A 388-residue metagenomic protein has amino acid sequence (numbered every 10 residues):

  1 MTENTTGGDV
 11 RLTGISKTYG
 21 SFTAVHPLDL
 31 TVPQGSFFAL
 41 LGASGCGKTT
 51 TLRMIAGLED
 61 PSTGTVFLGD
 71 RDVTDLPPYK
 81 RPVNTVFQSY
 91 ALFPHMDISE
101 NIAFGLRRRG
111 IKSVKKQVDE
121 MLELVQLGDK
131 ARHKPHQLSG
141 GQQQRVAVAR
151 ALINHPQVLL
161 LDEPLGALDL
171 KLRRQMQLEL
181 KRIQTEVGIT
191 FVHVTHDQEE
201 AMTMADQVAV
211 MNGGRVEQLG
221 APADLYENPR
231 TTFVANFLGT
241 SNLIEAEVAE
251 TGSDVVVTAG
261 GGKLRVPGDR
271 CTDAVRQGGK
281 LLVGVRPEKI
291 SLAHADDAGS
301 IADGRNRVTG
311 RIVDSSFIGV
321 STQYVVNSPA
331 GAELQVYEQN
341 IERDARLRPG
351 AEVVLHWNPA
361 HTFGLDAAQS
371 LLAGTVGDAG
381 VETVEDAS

Functional and structural regions predicted by a protein language model:
R11, T31, F67, V354-H356: ABC ATPase nucleotide-binding domain
L28-A39: Pre-Walker A (P-loop) beta-loop-beta motif of ABC nucleotide-binding domains
F37, P78-N236: ABC ATPase nucleotide-binding domains
L41-A43: The feature captures the beta-strand-to-loop junction immediately N-terminal to the Walker
A56: Helix-to-loop junction immediately C-terminal to a conserved catalytic motif
T65-F67, R71, R215: ATP-binding/catalytic-site motifs of ATP-hydrolyzing domains
S241, T251-S388: Non-catalytic connector elements of ABC transporters
